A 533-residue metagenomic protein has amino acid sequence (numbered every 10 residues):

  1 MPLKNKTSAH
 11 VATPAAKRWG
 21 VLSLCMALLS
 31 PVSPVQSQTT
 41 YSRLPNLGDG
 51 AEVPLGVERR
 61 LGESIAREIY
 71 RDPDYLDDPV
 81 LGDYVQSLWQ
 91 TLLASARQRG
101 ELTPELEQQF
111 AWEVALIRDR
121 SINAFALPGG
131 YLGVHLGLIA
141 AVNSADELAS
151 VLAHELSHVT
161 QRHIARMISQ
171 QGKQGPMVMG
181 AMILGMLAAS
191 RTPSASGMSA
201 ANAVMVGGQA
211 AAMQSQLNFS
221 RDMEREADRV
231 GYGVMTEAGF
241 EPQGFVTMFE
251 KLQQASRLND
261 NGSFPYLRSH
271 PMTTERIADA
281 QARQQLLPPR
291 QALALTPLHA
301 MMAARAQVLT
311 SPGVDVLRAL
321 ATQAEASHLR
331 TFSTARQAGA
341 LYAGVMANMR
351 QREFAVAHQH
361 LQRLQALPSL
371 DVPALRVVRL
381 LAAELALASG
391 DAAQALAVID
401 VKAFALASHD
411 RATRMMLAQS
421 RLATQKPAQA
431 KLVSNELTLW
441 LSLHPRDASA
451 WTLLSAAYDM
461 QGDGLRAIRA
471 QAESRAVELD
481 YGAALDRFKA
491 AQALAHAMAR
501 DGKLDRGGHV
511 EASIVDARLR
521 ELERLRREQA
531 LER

Functional and structural regions predicted by a protein language model:
P2-T7, R18-W19, S23-F125, A255-R257 (+7 more regions): Hydrophobic or amphipathic, alpha-helical segments that drive membrane association/targeting
G48-D49, Y75, D83, Q98-E101 (+3 more regions): Extracytoplasmic and endomembrane cell-envelope/extracellular-matrix remodeling and assembly machinery
L81, I168-G180, A200-A203, G239-F249: Acidic/histidine metal-binding catalytic segments
L132, A141, V159, L287 (+7 more regions): TPR/TPR-like alpha-solenoid repeats
G133-S150: Short pre-active-site segment immediately N-terminal to the catalytic Zn-binding motif
V134, S150-H158, R162, A227: Active-site recognition of the HExxH zinc-binding catalytic motif
D146, L156-K173, R191: Catalytic Zn2+-binding segment of zinc metalloproteases
P176-T192, S199-A211: Membrane-active amphipathic alpha-helices enriched in small hydrophobic residues
